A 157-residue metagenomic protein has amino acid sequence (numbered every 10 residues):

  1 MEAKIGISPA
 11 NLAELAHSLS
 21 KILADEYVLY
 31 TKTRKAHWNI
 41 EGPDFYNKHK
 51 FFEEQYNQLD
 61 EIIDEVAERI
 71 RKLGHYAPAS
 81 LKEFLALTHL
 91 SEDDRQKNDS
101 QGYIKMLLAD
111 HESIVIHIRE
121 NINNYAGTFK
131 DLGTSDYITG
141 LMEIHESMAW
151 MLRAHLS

Functional and structural regions predicted by a protein language model:
M1-I22, S100: Disorder-to-helix initiation segments
I7-E14, L29-E54, R119-G133: Helix-loop segments that flank and shape redox-cofactor active sites
A13-L23, Y27, E53-Y56, D60 (+3 more regions): Short amphipathic alpha-helical segments with heptad-repeat character
L23, Y30, H37, Y56 (+5 more regions): A structural signal for well-ordered alpha-helices, especially hydrophobic packing surfaces of coiled-coils
A36, E54, F84-L87, G140-L141: Short acidic/histidine-centered micro-motifs embedded in hydrophobic/aromatic stretches that mark compact functional
D44-E83: Conserved alpha-helical segments that form or flank metal/cofactor-binding pockets of metalloenzymes
D64, E68, L87-G140: Acidic/histidine-rich alpha-helical segments that form the ligand environment of transition-metal centers
